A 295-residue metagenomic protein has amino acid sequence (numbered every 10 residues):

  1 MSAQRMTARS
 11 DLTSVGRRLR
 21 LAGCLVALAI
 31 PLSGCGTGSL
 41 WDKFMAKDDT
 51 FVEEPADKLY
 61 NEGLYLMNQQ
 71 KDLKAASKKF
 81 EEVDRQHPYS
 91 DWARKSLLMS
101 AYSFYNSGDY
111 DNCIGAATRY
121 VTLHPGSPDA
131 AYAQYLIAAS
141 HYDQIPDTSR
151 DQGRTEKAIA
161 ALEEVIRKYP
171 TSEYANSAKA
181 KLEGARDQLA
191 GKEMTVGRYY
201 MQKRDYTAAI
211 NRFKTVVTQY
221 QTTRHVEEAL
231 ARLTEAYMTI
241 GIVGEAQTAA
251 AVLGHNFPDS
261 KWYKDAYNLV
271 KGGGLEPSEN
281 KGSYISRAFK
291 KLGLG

Functional and structural regions predicted by a protein language model:
S2-M6, D11-V15, P31, C35-G295: Acidic, polar-rich low-complexity tracts and alpha-helical solenoid repeat scaffolds
G16-R17, L21: Membrane-entry signal-anchor segments at the cytosolic-membrane interface, especially the N-terminal signal anchor
A22-S33: Bacterial N-terminal signal peptides
